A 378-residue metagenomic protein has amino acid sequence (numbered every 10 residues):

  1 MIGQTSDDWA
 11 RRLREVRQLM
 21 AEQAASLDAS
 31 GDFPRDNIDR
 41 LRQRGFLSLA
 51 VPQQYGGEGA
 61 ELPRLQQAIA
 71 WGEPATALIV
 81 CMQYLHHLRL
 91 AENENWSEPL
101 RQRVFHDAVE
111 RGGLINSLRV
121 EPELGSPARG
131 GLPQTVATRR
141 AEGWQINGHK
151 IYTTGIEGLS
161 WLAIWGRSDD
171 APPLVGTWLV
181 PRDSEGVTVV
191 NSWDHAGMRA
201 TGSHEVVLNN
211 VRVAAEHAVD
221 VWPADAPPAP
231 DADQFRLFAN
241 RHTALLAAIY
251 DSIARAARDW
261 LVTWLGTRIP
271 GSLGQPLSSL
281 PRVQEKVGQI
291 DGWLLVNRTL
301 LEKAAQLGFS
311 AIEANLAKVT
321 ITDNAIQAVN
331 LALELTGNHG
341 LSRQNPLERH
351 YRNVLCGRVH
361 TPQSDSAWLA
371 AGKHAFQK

Functional and structural regions predicted by a protein language model:
M1-G3, V16-Q23: Generic N-terminal amphipathic, Lys/Arg-enriched alpha-helix
V16, A254-A257, L261, I290 (+4 more regions): Amphipathic alpha-helices that form helix-helix packing interfaces
A25-D28, L295-T320, L333-L341: C-terminal helix-coil-helix/basic helical segment that borders enzyme active sites and/or dimer interfaces and provides
R35-Q43, L49-H149, T154: Glycine-rich flavin
I38-D39, G274-Q284, S310-D323, G340-C356: Charge-rich, acidic-biased intrinsically disordered regions
H149-V189: A short core secondary-structure module
H195-G292: Glycine-rich beta->alpha junctions and the first turn(s) of the following alpha-helix
T336-K378: Glycine-rich phosphate/cofactor-binding loops in nucleotide/flavin-utilizing enzymes
